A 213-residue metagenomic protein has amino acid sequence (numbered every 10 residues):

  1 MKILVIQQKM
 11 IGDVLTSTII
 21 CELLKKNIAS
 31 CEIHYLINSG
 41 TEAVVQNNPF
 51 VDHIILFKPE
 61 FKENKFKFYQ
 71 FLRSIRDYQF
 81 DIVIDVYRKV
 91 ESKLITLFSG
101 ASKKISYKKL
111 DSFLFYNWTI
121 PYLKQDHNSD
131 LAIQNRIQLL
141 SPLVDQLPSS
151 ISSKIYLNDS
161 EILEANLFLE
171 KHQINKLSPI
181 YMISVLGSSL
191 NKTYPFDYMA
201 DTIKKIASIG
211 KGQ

Functional and structural regions predicted by a protein language model:
M1-Q213: Catalytic machinery of carbohydrate-active enzymes, primarily nucleotide-sugar-dependent glycosyltransferases
